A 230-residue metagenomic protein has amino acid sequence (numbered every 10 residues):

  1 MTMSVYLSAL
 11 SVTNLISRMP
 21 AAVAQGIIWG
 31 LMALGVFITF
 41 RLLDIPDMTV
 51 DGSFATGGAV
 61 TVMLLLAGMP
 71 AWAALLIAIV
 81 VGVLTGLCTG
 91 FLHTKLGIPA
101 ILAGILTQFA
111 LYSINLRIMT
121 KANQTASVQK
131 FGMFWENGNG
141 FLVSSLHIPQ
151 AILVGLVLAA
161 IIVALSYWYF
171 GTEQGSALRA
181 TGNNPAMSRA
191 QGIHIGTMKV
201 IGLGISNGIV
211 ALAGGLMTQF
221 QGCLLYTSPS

Functional and structural regions predicted by a protein language model:
M1-A33, V60, G68-A73, S144 (+1 more regions): Membrane-interfacial amphipathic/re-entrant helices at transmembrane-helix boundaries
W29-A33, S53, G57, T61 (+5 more regions): Alpha-helical transmembrane segments in multi-pass membrane proteins
F40-L43, L65, H93: Helix-capping/transition residues at the boundaries of transmembrane alpha-helices and the short helical linkers
M63, F91-K95, W168: Membrane-interface helix caps of multi-pass small-molecule transporters
M69-F109: Alpha-helical transmembrane segments within multi-pass membrane transporters and channels
T85, H147-L224: Helix-loop-helix "hairpin" substructures at the membrane interface of multi-pass membrane proteins
A100, G104, Q108-G171, V200-I201 (+1 more regions): Transmembrane helix-bundle core of multi-pass membrane transporters and related energy-transducing complexes
Y226-S230: Conserved small/polar residues in nucleotide/adenosyl-binding loops
